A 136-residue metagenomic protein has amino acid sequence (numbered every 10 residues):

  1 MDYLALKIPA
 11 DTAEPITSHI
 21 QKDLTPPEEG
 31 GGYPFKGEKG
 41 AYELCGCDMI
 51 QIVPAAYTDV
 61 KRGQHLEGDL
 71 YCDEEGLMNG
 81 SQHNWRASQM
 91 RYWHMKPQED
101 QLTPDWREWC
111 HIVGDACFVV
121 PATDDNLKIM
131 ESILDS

Functional and structural regions predicted by a protein language model:
M1-S136: Domain-length accessory/inserted modules outside core catalytic folds
